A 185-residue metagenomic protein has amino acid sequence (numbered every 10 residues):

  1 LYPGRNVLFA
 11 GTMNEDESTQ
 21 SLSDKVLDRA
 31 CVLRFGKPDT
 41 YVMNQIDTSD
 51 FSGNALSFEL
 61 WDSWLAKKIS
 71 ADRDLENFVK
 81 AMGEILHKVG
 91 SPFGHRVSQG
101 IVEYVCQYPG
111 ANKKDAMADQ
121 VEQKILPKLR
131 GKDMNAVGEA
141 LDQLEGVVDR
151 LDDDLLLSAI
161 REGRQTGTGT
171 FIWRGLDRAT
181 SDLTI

Functional and structural regions predicted by a protein language model:
L1-I185: C-terminal regulatory/interaction module of P-loop NTP-utilizing enzymes
